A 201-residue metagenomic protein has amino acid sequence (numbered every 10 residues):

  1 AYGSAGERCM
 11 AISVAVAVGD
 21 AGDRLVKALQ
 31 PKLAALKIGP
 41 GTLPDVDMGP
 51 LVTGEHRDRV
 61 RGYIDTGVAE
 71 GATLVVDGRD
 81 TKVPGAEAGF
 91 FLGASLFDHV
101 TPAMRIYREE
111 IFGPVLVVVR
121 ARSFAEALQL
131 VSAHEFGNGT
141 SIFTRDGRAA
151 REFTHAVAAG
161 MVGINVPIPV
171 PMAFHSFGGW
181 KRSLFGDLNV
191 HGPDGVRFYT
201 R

Functional and structural regions predicted by a protein language model:
A1-T101, S123-A125, L130, I164: ALDH superfamily catalytic-core signature
K37, I64, P84-R201: Conserved C-terminal structural/oligomerization subdomain of aldehyde/semialdehyde dehydrogenase
